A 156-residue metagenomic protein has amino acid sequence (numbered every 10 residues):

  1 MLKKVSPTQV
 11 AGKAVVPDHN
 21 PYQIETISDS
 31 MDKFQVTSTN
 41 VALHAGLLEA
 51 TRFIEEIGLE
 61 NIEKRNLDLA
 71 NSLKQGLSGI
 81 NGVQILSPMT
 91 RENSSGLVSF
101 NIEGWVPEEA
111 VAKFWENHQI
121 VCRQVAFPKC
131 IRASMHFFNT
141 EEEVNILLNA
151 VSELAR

Functional and structural regions predicted by a protein language model:
M1-R156: Pyridoxal 5′-phosphate
